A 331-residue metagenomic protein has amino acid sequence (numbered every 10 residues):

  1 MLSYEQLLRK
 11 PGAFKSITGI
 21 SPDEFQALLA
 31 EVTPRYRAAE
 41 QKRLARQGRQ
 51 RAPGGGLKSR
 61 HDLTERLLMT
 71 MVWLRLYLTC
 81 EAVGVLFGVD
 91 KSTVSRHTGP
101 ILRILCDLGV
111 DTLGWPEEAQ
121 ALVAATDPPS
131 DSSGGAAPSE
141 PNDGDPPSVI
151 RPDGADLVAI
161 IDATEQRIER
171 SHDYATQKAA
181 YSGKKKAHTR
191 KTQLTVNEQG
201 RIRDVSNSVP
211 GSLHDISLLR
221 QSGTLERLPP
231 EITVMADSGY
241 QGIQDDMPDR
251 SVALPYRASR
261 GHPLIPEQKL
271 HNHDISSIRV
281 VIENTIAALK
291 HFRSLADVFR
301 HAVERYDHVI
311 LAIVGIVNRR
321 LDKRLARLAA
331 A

Functional and structural regions predicted by a protein language model:
M1-H61, S132, L325-A329: Charged, often Cys/His-bearing segments associated with DNA-binding zinc-finger transcription factors
S16, L57, M71, N207 (+1 more regions): Conserved short-loop catalytic and cofactor-binding motifs
A30, P34-A38, R75-T79, P100-R103 (+1 more regions): Short helix-loop boundary/capping segments at the starts of domains
Q50-E65, P147-A155: Glycine-rich, flexible loop segments associated with nucleotide phosphate handling
D62-Y77: Short, amphipathic alpha-helical "recognition" segments used to contact nucleic acids or chromatin
A82-C106, V110-A331: Short, well-ordered secondary-structure "scaffold" segments embedded in the functional core of diverse domains
